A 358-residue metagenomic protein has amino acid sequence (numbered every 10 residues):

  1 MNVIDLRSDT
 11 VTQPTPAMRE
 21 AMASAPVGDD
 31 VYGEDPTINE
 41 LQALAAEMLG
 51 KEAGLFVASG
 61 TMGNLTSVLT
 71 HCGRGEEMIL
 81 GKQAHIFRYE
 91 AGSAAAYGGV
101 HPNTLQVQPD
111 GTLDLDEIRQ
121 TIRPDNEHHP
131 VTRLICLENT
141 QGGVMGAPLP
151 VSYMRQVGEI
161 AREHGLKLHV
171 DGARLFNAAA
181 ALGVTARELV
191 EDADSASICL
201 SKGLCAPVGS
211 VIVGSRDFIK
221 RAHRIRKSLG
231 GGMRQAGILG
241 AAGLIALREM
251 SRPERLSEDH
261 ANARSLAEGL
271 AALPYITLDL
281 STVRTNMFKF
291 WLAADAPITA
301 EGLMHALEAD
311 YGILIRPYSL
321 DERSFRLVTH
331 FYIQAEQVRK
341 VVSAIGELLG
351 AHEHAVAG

Functional and structural regions predicted by a protein language model:
M1-D310, P317-I333, Q337, V341-G358: Conserved PLP-enzyme active-site core in the AAT-like
